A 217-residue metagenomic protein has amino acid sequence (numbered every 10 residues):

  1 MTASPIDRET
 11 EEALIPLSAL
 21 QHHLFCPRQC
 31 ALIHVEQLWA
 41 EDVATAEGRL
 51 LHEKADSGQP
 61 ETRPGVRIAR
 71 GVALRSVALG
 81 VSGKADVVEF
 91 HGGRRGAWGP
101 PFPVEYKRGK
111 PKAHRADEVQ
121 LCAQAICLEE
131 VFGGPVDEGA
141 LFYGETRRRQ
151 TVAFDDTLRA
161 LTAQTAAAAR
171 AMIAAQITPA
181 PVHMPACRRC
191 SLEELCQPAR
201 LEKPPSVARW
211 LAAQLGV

Functional and structural regions predicted by a protein language model:
M1-P101, K203, W210-V217: Metal-dependent nuclease catalytic cores that hydrolyze phosphodiester bonds in DNA/RNA, characterized by
T2-P5, E12-L17, H52, D56 (+6 more regions): Generic, low-specificity signal for short hydrophobic/alpha-helical stretches with a mild N-terminal bias, encompassing
C26, I177-V217: Cysteine-cluster motifs in flexible loop/terminal segments that predominantly coordinate metals
Q29, E36, E145, E193-C196: Short, flexible active-site-adjacent loop segments at beta-strand->alpha-helix junctions, enriched in small/polar
V43, I126, F154, R209-W210: Juxtamembrane helix-loop transition sites at the ends of transmembrane segments in multi-pass membrane proteins
R49-L50, Q120-C122, A168-A169, S206 (+1 more regions): Short, charged/polar low-complexity linear motifs in solvent-exposed/disordered segments
V77-G83, F90-Q176, H183, R188 (+1 more regions): Nucleic-acid nuclease catalytic cores
